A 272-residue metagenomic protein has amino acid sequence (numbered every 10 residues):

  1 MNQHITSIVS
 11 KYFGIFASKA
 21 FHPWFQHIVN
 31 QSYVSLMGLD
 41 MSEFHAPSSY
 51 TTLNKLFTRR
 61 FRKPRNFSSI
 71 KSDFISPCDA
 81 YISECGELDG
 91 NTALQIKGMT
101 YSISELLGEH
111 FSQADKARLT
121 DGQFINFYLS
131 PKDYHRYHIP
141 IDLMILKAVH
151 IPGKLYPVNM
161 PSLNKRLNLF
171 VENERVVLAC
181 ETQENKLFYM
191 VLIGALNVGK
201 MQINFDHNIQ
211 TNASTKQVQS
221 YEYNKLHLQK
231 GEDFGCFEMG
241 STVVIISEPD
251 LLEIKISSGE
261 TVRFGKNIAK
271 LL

Functional and structural regions predicted by a protein language model:
M1-L272: Contiguous, well-folded functional domains in the mature portion of proteins
